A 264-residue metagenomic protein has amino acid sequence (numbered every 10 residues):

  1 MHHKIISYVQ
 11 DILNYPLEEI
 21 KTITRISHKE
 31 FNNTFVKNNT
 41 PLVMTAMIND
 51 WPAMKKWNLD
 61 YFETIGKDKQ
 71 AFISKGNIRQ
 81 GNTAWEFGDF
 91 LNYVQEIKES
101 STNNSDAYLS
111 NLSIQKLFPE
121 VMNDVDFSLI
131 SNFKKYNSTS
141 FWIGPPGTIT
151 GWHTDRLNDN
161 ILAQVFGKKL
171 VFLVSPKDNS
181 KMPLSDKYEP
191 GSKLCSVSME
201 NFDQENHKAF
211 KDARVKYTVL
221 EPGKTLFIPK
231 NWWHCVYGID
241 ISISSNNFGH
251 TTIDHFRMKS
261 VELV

Functional and structural regions predicted by a protein language model:
M1-T225, W233-V264: N-terminal accessory scaffold of Fe(II)-dependent oxygenases
